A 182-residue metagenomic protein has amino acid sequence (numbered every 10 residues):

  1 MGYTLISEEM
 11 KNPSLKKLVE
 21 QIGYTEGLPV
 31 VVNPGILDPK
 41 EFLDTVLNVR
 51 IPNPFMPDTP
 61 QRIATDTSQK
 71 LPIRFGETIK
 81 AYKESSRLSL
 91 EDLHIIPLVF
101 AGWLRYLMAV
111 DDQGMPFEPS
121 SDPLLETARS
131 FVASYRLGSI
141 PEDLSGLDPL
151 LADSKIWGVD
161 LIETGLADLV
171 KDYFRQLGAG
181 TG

Functional and structural regions predicted by a protein language model:
M1-G182: Non-transmembrane, aqueous-exposed alpha-helical and coiled segments at domain scale
